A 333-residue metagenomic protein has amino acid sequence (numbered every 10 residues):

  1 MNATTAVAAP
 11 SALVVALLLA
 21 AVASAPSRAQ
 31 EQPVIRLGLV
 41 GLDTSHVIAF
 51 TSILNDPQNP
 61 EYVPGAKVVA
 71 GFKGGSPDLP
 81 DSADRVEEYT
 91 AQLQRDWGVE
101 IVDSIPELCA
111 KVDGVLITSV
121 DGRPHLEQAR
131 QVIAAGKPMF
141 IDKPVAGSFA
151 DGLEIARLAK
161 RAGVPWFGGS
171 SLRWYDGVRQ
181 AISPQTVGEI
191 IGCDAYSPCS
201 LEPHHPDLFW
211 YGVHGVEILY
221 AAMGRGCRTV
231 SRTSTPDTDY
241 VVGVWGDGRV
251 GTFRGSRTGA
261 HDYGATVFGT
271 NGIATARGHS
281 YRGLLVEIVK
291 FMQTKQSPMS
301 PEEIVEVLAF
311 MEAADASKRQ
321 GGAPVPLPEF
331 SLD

Functional and structural regions predicted by a protein language model:
M1-A9: N-terminal secretory signal peptides that target proteins for export/translocation
P10-V22: Bacterial N-terminal signal peptides
S27-A135, K160-R161, R225-G226, L327: N-terminal glycine-/serine-/threonine-rich beta1-alpha1-beta2 phosphate-ribose binding loop of Rossmann-like
D103, I141, W166-G168: Hydrophobic residues in well-ordered beta-strands that form the structural core
V115-L116, Q293-D333: C-terminal helix-rich "cap/oligomerization" subdomain common to oxidoreductases
G136-P138, K143-P144: Short helix/strand-capping hinge loops at secondary-structure junctions that flank key functional elements
A146-H205: A contiguous active-site-proximal alpha/beta segment in oxidoreductase catalytic domains
C193-A260, E302-A309: Rossmann-like dinucleotide-binding domain that binds NAD(P)(H)
